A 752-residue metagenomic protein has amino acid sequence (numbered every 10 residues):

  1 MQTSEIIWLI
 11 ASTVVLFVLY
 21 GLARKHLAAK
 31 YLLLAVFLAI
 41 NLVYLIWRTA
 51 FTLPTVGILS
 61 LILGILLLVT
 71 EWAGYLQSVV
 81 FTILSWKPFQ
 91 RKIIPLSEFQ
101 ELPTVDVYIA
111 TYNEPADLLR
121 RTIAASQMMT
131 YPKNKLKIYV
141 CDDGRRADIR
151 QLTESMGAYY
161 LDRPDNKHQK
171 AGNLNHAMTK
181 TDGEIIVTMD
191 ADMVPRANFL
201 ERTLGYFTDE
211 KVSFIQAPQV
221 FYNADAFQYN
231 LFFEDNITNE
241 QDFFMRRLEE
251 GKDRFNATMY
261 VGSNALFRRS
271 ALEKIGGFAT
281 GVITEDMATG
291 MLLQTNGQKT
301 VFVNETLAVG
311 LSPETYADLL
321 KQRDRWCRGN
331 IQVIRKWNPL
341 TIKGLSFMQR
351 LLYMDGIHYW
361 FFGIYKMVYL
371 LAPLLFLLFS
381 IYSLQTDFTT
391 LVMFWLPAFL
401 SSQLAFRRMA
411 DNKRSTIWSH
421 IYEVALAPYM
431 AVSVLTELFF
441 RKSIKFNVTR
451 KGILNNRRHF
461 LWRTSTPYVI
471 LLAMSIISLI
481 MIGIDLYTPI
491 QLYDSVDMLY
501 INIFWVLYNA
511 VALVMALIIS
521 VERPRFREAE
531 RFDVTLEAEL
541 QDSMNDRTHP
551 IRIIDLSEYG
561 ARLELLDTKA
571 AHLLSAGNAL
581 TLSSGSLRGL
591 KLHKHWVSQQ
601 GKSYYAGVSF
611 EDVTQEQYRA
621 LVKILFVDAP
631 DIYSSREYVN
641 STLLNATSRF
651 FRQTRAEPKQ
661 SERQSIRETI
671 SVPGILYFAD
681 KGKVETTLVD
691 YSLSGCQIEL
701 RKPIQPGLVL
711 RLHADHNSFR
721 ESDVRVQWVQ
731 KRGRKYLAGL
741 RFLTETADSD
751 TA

Functional and structural regions predicted by a protein language model:
M1-E101, K366, Q491-L492, M498-V521: N-terminal membrane-anchoring/stem segments of glycan-assembly enzymes
M1-T3, V18-L32, T55-I62, W86-E98 (+2 more regions): Basic/Trp-rich segment in TM-proximal cytosolic loops or flexible interdomain/linker regions
L84-S85, L161-I185, A197-I283, Q294-T295 (+2 more regions): Long helical/loop segments within the catalytic core of UDP-sugar-dependent glycosyltransferases, especially the large
T104-D106, K137, A288: Cell-envelope/extracellular polymer assembly enzymes that use nucleotide-activated donors
A124-K135: Short, acidic, metal-binding catalytic loop of nucleotide-sugar glycosyltransferases
D142-I149, D165-N166: A conserved acidic beta->alpha catalytic loop
D190-V194: The conserved acidic donor/metal-binding loop of glycosyltransferases
I503-L556, L565-T568, V622-Y691, R741-A752: N-terminal helix initiation/capping motif
